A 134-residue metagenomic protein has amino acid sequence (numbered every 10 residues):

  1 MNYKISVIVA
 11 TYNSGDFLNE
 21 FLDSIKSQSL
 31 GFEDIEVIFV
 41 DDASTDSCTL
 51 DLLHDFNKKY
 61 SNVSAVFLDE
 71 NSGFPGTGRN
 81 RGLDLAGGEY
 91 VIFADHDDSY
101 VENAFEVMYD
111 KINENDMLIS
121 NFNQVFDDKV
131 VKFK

Functional and structural regions predicted by a protein language model:
M1-K134: Nucleotide-sugar donor-binding/catalytic module of glycosyltransferases that assemble extracellular/cell-envelope
